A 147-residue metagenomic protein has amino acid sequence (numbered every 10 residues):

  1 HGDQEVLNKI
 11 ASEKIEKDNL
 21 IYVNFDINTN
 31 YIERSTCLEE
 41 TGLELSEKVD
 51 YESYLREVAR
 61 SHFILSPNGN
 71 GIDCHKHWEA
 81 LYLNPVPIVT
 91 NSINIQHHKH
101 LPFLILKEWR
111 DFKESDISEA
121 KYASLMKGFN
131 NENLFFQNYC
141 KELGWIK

Functional and structural regions predicted by a protein language model:
H1-I105, D116-K147: Nucleotide-sugar donor-binding catalytic core of glycosyltransferases
W109-S115: A short acidic, often aromatic-flanked loop/helix-cap motif at beta-alpha or helix-coil junctions that lines enzyme
